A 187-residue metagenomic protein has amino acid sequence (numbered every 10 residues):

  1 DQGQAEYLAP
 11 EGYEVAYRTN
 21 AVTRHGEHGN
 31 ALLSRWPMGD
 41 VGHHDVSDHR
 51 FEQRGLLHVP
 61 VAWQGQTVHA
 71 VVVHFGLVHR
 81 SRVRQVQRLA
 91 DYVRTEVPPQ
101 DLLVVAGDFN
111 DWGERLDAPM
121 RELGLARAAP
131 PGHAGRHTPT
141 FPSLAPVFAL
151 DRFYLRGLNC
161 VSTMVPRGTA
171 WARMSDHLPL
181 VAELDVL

Functional and structural regions predicted by a protein language model:
D1: Acidic/His-rich segments in extracytoplasmic proteins that coordinate ligands and/or metal ions
E6, P10-L187: Active-site regions of metal-assisted phosphoester/phosphodiester hydrolases, unifying DNase/endonuclease modules
